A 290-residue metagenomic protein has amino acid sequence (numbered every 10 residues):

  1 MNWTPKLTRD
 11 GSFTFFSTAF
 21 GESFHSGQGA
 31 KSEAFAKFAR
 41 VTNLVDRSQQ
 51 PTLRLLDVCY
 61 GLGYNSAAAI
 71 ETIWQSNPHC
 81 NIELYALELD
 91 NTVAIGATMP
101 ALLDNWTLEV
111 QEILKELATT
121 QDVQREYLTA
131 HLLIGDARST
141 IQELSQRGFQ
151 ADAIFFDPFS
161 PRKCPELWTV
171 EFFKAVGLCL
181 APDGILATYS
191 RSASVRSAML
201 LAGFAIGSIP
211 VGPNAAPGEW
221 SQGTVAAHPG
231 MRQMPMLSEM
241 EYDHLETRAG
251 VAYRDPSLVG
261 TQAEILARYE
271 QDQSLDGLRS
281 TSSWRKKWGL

Functional and structural regions predicted by a protein language model:
M1-P51, L62-H79: Class I SAM-dependent methyltransferase Rossmann-like catalytic core, especially the SAM/SAH-binding loop
N2-K6, G223-L290: SAM/dcSAM-binding transferase cores
L44-F149, F155, G212, A263 (+2 more regions): The AdoMet/dcAdoMet-binding core of the Class I SAM-like
D152-L167: A short SAM/SAH-binding and catalytic strip from SAM-dependent methyltransferases
A153-F155, P182-S190: Conserved beta-strand signature within the Rossmann-like core of class I S-adenosyl-L-methionine
E166-D183: A short glycine-rich, Lys/Arg-flanked "PGG" loop and its adjoining helix->strand segment in the class I
R196-Q222: Conserved Class I S-adenosyl-L-methionine
